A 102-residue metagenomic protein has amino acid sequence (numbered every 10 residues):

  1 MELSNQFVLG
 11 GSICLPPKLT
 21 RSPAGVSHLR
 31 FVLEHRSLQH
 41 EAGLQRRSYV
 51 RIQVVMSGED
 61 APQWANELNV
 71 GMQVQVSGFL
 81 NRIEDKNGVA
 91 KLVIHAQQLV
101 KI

Functional and structural regions predicted by a protein language model:
M1-I102: Single-stranded nucleic acid-binding surfaces, predominantly the OB-fold ssDNA-binding core
